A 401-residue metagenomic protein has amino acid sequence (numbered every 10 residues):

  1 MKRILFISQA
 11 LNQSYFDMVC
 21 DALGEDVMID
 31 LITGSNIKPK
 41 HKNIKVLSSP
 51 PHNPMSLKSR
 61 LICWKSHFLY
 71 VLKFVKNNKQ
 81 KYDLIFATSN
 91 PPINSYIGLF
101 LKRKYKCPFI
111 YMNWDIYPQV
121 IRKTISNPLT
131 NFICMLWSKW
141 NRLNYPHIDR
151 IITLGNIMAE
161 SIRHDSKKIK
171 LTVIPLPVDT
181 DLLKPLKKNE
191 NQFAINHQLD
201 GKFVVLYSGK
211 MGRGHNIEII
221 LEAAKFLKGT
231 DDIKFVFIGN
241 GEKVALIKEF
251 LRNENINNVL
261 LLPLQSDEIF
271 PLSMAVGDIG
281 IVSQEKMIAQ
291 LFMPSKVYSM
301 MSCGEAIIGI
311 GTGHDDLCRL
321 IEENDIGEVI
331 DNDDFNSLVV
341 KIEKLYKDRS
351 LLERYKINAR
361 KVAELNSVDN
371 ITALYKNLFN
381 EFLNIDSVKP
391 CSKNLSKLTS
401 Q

Functional and structural regions predicted by a protein language model:
M1-N43, L227, N370, C391 (+1 more regions): N-terminal subdomain of nucleotide-sugar transferases
L5, V178, L199-H215, L221-A224 (+1 more regions): Conserved donor-binding/catalytic core segment of Leloir-type glycosyltransferases
Y96, F100-K104, N131-T153: Membrane-proximal helix-turn-helix segments that form the acceptor-binding/catalytic region of lipid-linked
I157, P177: Carbohydrate-associated surface elements
R163, V178-Q192, N216: Acidic anion/phosphate-binding donor-loop and adjacent secondary structure in glycosyltransferase catalytic cores
K184-Q198, L351, S392: A short helix/loop element that forms part of the nucleotide-sugar donor recognition site in Leloir-type
H215, S266-S273, G280-M301, I307-R319: Nucleotide-sugar-dependent
T230, I238, A245-P271: Nucleotide-activated donor-binding/catalytic signature segment of Leloir-type glycosyltransferases, i.e., the conserved
